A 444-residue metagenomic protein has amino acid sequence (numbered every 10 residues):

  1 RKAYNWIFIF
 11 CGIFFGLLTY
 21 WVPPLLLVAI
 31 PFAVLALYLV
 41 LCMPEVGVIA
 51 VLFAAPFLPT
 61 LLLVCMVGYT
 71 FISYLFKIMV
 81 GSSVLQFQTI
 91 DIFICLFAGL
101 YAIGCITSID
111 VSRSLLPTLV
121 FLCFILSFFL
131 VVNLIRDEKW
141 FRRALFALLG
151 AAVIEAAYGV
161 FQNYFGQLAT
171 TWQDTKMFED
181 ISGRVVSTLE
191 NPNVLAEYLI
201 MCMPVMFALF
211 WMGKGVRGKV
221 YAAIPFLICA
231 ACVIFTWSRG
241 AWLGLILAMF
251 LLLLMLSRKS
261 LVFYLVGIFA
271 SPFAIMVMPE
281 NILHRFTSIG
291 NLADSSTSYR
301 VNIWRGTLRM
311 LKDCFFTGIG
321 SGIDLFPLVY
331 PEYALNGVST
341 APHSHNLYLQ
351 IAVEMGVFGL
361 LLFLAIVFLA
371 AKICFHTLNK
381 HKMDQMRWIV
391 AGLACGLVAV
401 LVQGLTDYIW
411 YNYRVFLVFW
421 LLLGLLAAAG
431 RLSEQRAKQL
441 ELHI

Functional and structural regions predicted by a protein language model:
R1-I103, I109-L116, R136-L149, F210-V220 (+4 more regions): Transmembrane signal-anchor hairpin modules in multi-pass inner-membrane enzymes, especially those that act on
F8-W21, F32-A33, F71, C95-I106 (+8 more regions): Alpha-helical transmembrane segments of multi-pass inner-membrane proteins
I13-F14, I72, I389-I444: Transmembrane alpha-helices of multi-pass inner-membrane enzymes
V22-L25, T60-C65, L116-P117, S187-L199 (+4 more regions): Membrane-interface micro-motifs in multi-pass membrane enzymes
I106-L115, I234-F235, L405-W410: Membrane-interface helix caps and helix-loop-helix hairpins in membrane proteins
Q167-R184, H284-V301: Extracytoplasmic catalytic-loop and juxtamembrane helix elements of membrane-embedded, polyprenol/dolichol-linked
Q173, G290-R305, R309, D313 (+1 more regions): Long extracytoplasmic/lumenal interhelical loops at the membrane interface of multi-pass membrane proteins
G356-A370: Hydrophobic alpha-helical transmembrane segments
